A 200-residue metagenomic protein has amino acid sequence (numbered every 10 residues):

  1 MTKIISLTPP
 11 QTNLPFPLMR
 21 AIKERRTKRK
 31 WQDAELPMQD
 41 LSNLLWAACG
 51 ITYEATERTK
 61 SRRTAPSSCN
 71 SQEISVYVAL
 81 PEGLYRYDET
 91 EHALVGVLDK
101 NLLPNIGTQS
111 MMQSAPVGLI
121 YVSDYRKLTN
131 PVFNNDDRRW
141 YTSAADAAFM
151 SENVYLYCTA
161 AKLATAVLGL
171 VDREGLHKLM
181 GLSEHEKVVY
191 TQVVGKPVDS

Functional and structural regions predicted by a protein language model:
M1-A115: N-terminal amphipathic, basic helical "cap/leader" segment at the start of enzyme domains
P9-N13, K187-S200: C-terminal helix-cap and adjacent tail motif
R25, L44, V76, V117-T129 (+1 more regions): Small-aliphatic-rich amphipathic alpha-helix that forms the alpha element of a beta-alpha
S68, T165-L168, E184: Short, surface-exposed helix-loop/turn micro-motifs enriched in polar/charged residues
V78-L80, S123, K196: Short, structured patches in soluble enzyme cores that scaffold and shape functional sites
Y87, T129-N130: Short helix/loop capping segments that flank catalytic or ligand/cofactor-binding pockets
Q113-P116, L163, H185-K187: Short coil/turn connectors at secondary-structure junctions
G175-V188: Short, electropositive alpha-helical surface patch
